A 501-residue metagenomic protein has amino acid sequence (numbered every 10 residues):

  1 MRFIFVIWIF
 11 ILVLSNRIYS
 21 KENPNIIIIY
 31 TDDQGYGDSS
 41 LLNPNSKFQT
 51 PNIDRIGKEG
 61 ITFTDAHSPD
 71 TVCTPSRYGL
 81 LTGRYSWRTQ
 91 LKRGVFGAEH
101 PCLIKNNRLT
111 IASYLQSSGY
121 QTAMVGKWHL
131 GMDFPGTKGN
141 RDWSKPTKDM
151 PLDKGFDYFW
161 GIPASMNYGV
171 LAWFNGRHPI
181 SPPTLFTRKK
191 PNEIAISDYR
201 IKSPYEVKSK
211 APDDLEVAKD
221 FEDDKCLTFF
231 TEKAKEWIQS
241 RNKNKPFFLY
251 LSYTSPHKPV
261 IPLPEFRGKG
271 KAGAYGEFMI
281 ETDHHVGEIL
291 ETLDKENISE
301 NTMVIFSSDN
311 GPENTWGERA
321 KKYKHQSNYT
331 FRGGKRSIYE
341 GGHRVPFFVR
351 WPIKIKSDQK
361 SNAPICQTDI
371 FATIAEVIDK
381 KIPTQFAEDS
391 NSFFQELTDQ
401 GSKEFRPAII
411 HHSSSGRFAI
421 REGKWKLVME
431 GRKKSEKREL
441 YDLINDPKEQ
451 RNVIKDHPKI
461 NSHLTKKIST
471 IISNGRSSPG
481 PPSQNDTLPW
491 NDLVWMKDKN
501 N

Functional and structural regions predicted by a protein language model:
R2, I18-E439, L443, P447-N501: Formylglycine-dependent sulfatase
F3-V13: Sec-dependent N-terminal signal peptides
